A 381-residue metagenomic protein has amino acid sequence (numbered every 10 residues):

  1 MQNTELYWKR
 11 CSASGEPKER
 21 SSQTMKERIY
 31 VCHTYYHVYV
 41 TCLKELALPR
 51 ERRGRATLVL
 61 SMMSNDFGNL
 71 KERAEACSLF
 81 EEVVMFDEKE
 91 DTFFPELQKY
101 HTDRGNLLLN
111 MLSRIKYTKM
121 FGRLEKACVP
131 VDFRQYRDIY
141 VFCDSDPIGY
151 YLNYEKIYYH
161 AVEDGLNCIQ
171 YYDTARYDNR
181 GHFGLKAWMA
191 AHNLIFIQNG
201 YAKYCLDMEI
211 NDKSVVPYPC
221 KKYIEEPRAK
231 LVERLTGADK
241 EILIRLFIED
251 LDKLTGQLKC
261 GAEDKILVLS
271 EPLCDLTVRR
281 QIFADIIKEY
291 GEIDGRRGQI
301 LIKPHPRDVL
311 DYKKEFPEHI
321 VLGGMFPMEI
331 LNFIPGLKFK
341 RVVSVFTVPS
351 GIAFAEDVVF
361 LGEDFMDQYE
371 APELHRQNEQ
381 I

Functional and structural regions predicted by a protein language model:
M25-I29: Extreme N-terminal starter segment of soluble prokaryotic enzymes
V31-G200, F333, V345-G351: Active-site and donor-binding regions of nucleotide-sugar-utilizing enzymes
S64-E72, I148-G149, I169-Q170, D275-T277 (+2 more regions): Short, charged/polar "capping" segments at the starts of alpha-helices and the immediately preceding loops
E163, Y171, R176-D264: A nucleotide-sugar donor-handling region in carbohydrate enzymes
C260-C274: Conserved donor-binding/catalytic core segment of Leloir-type glycosyltransferases
G295-M325: Catalytic donor nucleotide-activated moiety binding site of glycosyltransferases and closely related
E329-L374: A donor-sugar binding/catalytic signature common to diverse glycosyltransferases and related nucleotide-sugar
